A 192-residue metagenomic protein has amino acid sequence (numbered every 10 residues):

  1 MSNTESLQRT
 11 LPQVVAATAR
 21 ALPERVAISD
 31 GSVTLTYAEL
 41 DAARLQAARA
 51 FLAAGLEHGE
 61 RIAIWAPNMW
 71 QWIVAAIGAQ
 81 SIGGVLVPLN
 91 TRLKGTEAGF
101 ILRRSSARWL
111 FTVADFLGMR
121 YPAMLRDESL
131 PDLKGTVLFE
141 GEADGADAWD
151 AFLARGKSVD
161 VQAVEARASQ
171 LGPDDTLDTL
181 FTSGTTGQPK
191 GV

Functional and structural regions predicted by a protein language model:
N3-Q8, P12, A16, E24-I77 (+2 more regions): Conserved AMP-binding/adenylate-forming core of the ANL superfamily
Q8-R9, E24, V137-L138, D147 (+2 more regions): Conserved pre-ATP/AMP-binding loop-to-beta segment of ANL
D41-Q46, P173-D178, V192: Conserved structural elements of the adenylate-forming
A53-A54, G84-A154: Structural core segment of the AMP-binding/adenylate-forming
H58-G59, L86, P173: Alpha-helix N-cap/start motif
G59, S183-G191: Conserved phosphate-binding and hydrolysis motifs of nucleotide-dependent enzymes
A66-N68, A114, D175: Helix N-cap/beta->alpha junction signal
